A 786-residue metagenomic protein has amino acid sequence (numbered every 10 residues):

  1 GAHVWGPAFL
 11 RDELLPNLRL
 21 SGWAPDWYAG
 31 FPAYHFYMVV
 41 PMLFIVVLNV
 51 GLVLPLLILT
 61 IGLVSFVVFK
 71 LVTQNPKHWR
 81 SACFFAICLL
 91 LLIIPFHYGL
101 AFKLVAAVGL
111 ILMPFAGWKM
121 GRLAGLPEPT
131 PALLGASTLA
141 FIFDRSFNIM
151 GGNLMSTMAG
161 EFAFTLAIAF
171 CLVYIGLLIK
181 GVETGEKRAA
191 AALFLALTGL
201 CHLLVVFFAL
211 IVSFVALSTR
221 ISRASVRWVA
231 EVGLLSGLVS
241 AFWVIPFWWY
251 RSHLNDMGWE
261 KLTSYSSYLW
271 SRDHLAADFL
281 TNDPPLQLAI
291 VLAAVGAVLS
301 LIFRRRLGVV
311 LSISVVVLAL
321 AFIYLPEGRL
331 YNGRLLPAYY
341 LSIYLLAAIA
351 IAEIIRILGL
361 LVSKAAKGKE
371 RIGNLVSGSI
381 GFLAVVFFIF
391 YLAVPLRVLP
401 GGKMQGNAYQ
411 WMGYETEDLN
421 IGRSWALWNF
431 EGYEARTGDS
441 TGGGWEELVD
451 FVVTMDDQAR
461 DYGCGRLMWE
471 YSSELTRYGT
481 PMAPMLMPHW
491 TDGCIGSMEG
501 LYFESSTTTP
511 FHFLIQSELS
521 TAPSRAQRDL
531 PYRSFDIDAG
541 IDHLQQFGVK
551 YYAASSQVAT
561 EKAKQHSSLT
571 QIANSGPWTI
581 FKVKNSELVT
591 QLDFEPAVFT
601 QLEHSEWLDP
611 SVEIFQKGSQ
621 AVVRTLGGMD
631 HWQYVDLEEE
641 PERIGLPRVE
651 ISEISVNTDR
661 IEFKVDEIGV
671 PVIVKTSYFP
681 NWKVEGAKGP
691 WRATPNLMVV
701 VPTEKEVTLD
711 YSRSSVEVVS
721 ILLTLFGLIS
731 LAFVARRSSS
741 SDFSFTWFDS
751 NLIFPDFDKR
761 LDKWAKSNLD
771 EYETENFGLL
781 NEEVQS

Functional and structural regions predicted by a protein language model:
G1-L57, L92-L172, G176-L177, G181 (+4 more regions): Active-site lumenal/periplasmic loops and adjacent helix-entry segments of GT-C-fold, multi-pass membrane
G22-W23, M38-V39, L195, V317 (+5 more regions): Extracytoplasmic/lumenal acceptor-recognition loop(s) of multi-pass membrane glycoenzymes
L59, M629-S786: Active-site-proximal, structured, solvent-exposed surfaces of multi-pass membrane proteins that position macromolecular
L59-I61, A163-A169, L204, F242-W243 (+4 more regions): Alpha-helical transmembrane segments at the extracellular/periplasmic loop-to-helix junctions of multi-pass membrane
S65-R80, L166-A167, C171-A190: Membrane-interface transmembrane helices that cradle and orient dolichyl/undecaprenyl
Q74-P76, F208-L235, L360-S363, K367: Perimembrane helix-loop-helix junctions
C83, F214, L234-G237, I354-G401: Signature aromatic-anchored transmembrane alpha helix within multi-pass, membrane-resident enzymes that catalyze glycan
L177, R188-H202, F214, G233-L238: Membrane-interface alpha helices of multi-pass inner-membrane proteins
